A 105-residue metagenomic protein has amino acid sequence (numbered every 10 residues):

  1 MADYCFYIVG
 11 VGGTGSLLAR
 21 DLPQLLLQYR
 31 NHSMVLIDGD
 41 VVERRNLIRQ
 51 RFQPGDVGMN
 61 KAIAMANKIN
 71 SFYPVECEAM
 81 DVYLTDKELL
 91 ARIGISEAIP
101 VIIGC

Functional and structural regions predicted by a protein language model:
M1-C105: Adenine nucleotide-associated cytosolic modules
